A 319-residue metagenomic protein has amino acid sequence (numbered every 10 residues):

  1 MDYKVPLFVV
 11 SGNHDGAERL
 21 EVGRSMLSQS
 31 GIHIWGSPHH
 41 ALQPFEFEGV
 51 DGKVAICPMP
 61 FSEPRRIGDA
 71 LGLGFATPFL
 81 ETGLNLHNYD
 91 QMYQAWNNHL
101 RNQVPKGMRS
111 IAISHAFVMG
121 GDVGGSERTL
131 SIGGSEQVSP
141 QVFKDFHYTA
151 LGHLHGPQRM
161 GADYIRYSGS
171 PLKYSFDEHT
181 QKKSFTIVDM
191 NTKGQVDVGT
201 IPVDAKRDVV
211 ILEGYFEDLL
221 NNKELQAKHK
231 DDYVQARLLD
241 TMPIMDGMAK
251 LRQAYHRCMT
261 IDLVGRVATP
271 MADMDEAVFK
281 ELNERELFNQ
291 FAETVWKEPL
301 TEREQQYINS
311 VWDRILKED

Functional and structural regions predicted by a protein language model:
M1-F45, V138-F146, L154: Core catalytic region of metal-dependent phosphoesterases/phosphodiesterases, especially metallo-beta-lactamase-like
M1-Y3, K106, Q141-D145, Q226-H229 (+1 more regions): Short, conserved loop/helix-junction motifs that constitute active-site signature segments in enzyme catalytic cores
V5, G52, M108-R109, K230-Y233: Short coil/turn segments at beta-strand junctions that form active-site/ligand-binding loops
P6-F8, H33, A55, R109-I111 (+2 more regions): Proline-centered loop/turn at the N-terminus of a beta-strand
G12, I56, H115, H153 (+3 more regions): Divalent metal-coordination and catalytic microenvironments
V22-G133: Conserved catalytic scaffold of divalent metal-dependent phosphoesterases
M26-Q29, V118-V196: Conserved beta-sheet core of the metallophosphoesterase superfamily
M190-D319: Accessory, non-catalytic peripheral segments of nucleic-acid enzymes
